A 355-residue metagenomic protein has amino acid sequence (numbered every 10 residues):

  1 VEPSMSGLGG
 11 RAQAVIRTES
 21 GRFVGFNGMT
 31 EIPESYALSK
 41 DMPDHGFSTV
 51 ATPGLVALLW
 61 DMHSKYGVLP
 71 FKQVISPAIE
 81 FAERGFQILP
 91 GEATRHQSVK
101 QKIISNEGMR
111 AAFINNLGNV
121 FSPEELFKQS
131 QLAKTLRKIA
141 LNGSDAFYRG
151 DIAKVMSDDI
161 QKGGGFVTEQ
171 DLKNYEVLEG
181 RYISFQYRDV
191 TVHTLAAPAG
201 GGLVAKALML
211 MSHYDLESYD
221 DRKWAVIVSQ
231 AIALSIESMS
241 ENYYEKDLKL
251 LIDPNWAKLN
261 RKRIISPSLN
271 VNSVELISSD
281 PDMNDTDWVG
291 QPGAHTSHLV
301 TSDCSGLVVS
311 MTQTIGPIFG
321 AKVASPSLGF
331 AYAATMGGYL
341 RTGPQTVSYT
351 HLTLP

Functional and structural regions predicted by a protein language model:
V1-R149, A153-V190, T194-A199, G337: Noncatalytic scaffold domains of N-terminal-nucleophile
V1-R17, R22-V24, F166-T168, L307-L352: Active-site rim segments in enzyme catalytic domains, especially the processed small/beta chain of N-terminal
R11-Q13, G180-Y182, V204, A294-L299 (+1 more regions): Short glycine-rich loop/turn motifs
A78, L136, A207, V228-S235: Short alpha-helical scaffolding segments that buttress acidic/His motifs in well-ordered protein cores
S130-I160, D282-A324, G329: Feature captures eukaryotic membrane-trafficking machinery centered on endolysosomal pathways and lysosome-related
L132, R181-S212, S305-L307, Q313-L328 (+1 more regions): His/Glu-based metal-binding/catalytic segments typifying zinc-dependent metallopeptidases
F166-R188, K258-G290, A331-L352: Active-site Gly/Thr loop motif
L216-T314, L328: Internal maturation/activation junctions in enzymes
